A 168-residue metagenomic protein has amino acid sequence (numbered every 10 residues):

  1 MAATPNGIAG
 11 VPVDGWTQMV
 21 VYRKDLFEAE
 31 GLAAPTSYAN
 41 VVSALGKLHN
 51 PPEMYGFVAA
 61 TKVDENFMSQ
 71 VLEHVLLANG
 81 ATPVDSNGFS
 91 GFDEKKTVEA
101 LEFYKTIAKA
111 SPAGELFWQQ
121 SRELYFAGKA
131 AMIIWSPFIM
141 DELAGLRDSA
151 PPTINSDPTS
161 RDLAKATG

Functional and structural regions predicted by a protein language model:
A2-V13, Q18, A39-F89, K129-A130: Extracytoplasmic/periplasmic solute-binding protein
V21: Short aromatic/basic micro-patch
K24-P35, K109-P112: Aromatic-glycine-rich donor-binding/catalytic loop that engages nucleotide-sugar donors across glycosyltransferases
Y38-S43, A113-A127: Short helix-initiation/N-cap motifs at beta->coil->alpha
A44-P51, S86-E115, P158-G168: Glycine-centered hinge/linker elements that transmit conformational signals in sensory and ligand-binding systems
G56, A131-S136, E142-L143, T153: Paired acidic/hydrophobic, glycine-rich loop segments that form the ligand-binding mouth/hinge of periplasmic-binding
E73-D85, T97-A110, A144-P151: Ligand-binding cleft/hinge of the Venus flytrap
A100, K105, F126-I139: Glycine-rich, aromatic-lined ligand/substrate-binding cores of catalytic and carbohydrate-binding domains
